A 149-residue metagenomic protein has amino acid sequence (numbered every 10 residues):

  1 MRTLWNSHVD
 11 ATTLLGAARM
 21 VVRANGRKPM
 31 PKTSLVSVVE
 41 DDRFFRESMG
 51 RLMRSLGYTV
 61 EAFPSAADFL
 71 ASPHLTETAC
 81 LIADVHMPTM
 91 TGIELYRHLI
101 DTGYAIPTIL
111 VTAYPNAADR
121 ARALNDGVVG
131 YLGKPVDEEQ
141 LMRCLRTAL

Functional and structural regions predicted by a protein language model:
E40: Conserved acidic carboxylate
R43-E61, A148: Two-component/phosphorelay signaling modules centered on CheY-like receiver
P64-S65, T91-L95: Acidic catalytic/metal-coordinating carboxylates
T76-I82: Active-site beta3 strand of CheY-like receiver
T78, G92, L124-V129: As written
M87: Receiver (REC) domain active-site loop signature in two-component systems and cognate sites in sensor histidine kinases
A118, V136-L145: C-terminal output helix
